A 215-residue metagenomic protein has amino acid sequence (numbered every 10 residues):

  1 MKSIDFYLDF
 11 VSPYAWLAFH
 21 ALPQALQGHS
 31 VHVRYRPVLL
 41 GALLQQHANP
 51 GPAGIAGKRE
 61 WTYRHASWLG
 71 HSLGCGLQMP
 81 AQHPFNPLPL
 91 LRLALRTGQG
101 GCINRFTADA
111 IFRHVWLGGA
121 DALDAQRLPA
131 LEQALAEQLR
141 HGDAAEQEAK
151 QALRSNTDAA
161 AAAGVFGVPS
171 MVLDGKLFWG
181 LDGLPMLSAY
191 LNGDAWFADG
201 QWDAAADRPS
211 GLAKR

Functional and structural regions predicted by a protein language model:
S3-D9: Short, hydrophobic/glycine-enriched beta-strand segments
D5, Y14-V31, C102, A110-R215: C-terminal cap of thioredoxin/glutaredoxin-like
F10, W16-V115, Q201-R215: Structural alpha/beta surface segment adjacent to cysteine/selenocysteine redox centers across thiol/disulfide enzymes
